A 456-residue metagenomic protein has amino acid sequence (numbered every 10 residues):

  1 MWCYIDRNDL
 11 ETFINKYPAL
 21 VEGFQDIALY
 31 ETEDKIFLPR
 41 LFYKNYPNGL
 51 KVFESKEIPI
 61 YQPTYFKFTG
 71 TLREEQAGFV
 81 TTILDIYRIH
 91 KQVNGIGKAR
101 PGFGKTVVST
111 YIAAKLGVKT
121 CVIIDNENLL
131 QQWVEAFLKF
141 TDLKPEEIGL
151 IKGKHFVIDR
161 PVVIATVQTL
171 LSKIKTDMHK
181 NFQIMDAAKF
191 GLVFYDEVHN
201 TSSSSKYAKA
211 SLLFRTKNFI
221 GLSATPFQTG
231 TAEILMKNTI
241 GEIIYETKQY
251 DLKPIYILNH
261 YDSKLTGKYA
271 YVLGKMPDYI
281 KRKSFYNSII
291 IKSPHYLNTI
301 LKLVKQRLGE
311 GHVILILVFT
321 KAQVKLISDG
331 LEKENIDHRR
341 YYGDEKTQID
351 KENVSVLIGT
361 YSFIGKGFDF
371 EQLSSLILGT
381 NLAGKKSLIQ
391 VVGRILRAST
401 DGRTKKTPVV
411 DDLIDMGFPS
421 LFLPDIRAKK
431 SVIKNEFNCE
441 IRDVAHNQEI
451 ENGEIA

Functional and structural regions predicted by a protein language model:
E54-I96: Conserved pre-motif I regulatory segment
I89-A113: Walker A/P-loop
T106-V107, A114-K139, F319-V324: Conserved Walker A/P-loop ATP-binding site and its immediately adjacent core in helicase/helicase-like ATPase domains
Q131, E147-L150, H155-F156, L315 (+1 more regions): Conserved helicase ATPase core of P-loop NTP-dependent helicases/translocases
T141-M178, G343-D344, I358-G359: Inter-Walker segment of RecA-like/P-loop motor cores
G191, H199-H260: Post-DEXD/H (motif II) to motif III coupling segment of the RecA-like Helicase ATP-binding lobe
D278-F319, L326: Conserved interdomain hinge at the start of the Helicase C-terminal
G343-S431: Conserved RecA-like P-loop NTPase helicase motor core
